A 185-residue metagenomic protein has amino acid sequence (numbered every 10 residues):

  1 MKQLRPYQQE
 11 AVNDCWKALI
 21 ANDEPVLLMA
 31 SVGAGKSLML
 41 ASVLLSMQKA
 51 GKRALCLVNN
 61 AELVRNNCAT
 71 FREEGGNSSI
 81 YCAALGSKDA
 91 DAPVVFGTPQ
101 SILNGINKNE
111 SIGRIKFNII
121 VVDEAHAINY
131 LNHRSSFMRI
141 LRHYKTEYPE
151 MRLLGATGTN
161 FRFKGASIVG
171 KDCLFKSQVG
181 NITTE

Functional and structural regions predicted by a protein language model:
M1-M29: Conserved pre-motif I regulatory segment
C15, S42-M47, I140: Hydrophobic residues on the short alpha-helix immediately C-terminal to a glycine-rich phosphate/catalytic loop
A21-V43: Walker A/P-loop
L38-M39, S46-E73, R162: Conserved Walker A/P-loop ATP-binding site and its immediately adjacent core in helicase/helicase-like ATPase domains
L57-E62, C82-L85, P99: A short hydrophobic beta-strand->loop->alpha-helix junction that borders the nucleotide-binding pocket of P-loop NTPases
L85-I119: Conserved helix/coil segment N-terminal to the catalytic DExD/H
D123-A125: Walker B catalytic acidic pair
A127-E185: Post-DEXD/H (motif II) to motif III coupling segment of the RecA-like Helicase ATP-binding lobe
